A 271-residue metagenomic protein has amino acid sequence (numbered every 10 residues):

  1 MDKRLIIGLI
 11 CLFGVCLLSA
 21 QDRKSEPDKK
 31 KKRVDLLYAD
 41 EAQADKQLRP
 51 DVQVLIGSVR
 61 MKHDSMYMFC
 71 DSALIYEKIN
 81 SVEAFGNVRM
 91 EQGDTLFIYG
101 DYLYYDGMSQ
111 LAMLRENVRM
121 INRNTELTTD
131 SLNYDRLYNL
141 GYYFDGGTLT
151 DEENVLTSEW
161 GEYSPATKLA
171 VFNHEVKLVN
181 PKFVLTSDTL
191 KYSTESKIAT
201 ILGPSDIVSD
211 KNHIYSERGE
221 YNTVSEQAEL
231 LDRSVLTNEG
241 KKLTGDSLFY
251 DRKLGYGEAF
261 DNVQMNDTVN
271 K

Functional and structural regions predicted by a protein language model:
M1-E26: Bacterial Sec-dependent N-terminal signal peptides
Q21-K271: N-terminal amphipathic/hydrophobic interface segments
